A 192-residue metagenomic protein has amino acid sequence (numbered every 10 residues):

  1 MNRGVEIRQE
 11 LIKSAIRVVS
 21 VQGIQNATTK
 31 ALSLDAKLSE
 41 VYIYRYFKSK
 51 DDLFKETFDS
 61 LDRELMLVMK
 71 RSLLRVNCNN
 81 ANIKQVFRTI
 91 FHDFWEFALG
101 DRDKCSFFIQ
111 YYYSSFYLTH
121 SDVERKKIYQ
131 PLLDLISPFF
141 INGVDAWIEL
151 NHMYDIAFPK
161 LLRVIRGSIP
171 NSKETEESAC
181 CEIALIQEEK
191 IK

Functional and structural regions predicted by a protein language model:
M1-E6, I191-K192: N-terminal intrinsically disordered/low-complexity leader segments
I7-I16, L32, T57-L61, L65-M69: Generic hydrophobic, amphipathic alpha-helix propensity
E10, V18-D52, E56: Helix-turn-helix
I12, M66, K84, R88 (+4 more regions): An amphipathic alpha-helix signature
F47, Q110-F116: Short helix-capping/turn signature of helix-turn-helix
E56, R71-G100, M153: Hydrophobic alpha-helical connector segments
M66, K70, S115-N151: Amphipathic alpha-helical packing segments from all-alpha helical-bundle domains
S106, Q110, K126, F139-I183 (+1 more regions): Hydrophobic/aromatic-rich alpha-helical bundle segments in the mid-to-C-terminal region
